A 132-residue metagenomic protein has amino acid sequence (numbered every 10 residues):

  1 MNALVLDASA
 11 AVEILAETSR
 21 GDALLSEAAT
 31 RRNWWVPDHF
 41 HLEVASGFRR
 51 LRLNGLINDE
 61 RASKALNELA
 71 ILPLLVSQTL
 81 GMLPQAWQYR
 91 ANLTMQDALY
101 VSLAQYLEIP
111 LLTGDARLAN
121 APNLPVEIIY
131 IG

Functional and structural regions predicted by a protein language model:
M1-A3, Y89, V101-G132: Acidic, PIN/NYN-like endoribonuclease modules and their adjacent C-terminal/linker elements
M1-F40, L51-E60: Short, well-structured N-terminal submotif of metal-dependent ribonuclease cores
E13-L15, G47, A121-P122: Residues that scaffold the ATP/ADP-binding catalytic core of kinase and kinase-like folds
A23, E43, Q85, N120-A121: Phosphate- and divalent-cation-binding pockets in alpha/beta enzyme and binding domains that engage nucleotide-derived
H39, A45-L74, Q85-A86: Active-site-proximal, substrate-binding regions of enzyme catalytic domains and RNA-binding/basic surfaces
H39-F40, G81, R117: Short beta->alpha linker loops
L72-G114: Active-site neighborhoods of divalent-metal-dependent phosphate/nucleic-acid chemistry enzymes
